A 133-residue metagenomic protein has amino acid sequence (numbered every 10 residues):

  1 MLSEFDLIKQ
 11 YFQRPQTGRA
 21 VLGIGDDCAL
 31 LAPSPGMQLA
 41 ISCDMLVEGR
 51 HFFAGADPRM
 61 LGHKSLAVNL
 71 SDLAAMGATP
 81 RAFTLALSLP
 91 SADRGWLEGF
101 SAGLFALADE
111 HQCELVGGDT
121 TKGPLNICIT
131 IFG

Functional and structural regions predicted by a protein language model:
M1-M60, M76, R81, L85 (+2 more regions): Extreme N-terminal cap/leader segments of soluble proteins
K9-F12, L70, S101: A generic alpha-helix structural signal
A20-L22, A54-V68, A92-A102: Glycine-rich anion/phosphate-binding loops
C28-L30, A67, K122-G123: Basic, gly/Ser/Thr/Pro-rich low-complexity segments located predominantly at protein N termini
L39, L46, R81-G133: Glycine-rich anion-binding loops of enzyme active sites
S65-M76, F105-A108: A short, N-terminal amphipathic alpha-helix
